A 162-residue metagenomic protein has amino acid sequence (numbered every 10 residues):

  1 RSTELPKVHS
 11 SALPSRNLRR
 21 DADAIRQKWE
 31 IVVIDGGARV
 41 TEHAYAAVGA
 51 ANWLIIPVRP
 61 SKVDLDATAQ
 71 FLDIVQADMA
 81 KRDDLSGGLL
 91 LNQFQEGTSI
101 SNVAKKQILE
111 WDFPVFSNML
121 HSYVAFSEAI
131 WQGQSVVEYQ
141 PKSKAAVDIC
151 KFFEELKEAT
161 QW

Functional and structural regions predicted by a protein language model:
R1-A38, E42, K81, K106 (+2 more regions): P-loop/Walker-type NTP enzyme "switch/lid" segment
I34, I56, L89-L91: Structural beta-sheet core signal
R39-K62: Inter-motif core of Ras-like GTPase G domains
S61-K62, N92-E96: Short histidine/acidic/glycine/proline-rich micro-motifs that form metal- and phosphate-coordinating active-site loops
T68-K81: Conserved C-terminal guanine-recognition region of P-loop GTPase G domains, centered on the G4
Q95, K106-Q134, I149: Beta-strand-loop-alpha "switch" segments that mediate conformational coupling across diverse proteins
G133-W162: NTP-binding/hydrolysis catalytic cores, primarily Walker-type P-loop NTPases
